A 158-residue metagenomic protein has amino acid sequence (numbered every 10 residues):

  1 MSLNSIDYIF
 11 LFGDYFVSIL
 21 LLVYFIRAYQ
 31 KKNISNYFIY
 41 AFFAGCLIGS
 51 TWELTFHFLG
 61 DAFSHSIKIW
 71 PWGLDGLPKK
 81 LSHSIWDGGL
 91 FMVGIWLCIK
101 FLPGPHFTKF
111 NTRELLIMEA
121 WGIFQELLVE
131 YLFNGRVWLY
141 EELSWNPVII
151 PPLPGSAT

Functional and structural regions predicted by a protein language model:
M1-T158: Aromatic-rich, lipid-facing transmembrane alpha helices and their immediate juxtamembrane interface loops in integral
